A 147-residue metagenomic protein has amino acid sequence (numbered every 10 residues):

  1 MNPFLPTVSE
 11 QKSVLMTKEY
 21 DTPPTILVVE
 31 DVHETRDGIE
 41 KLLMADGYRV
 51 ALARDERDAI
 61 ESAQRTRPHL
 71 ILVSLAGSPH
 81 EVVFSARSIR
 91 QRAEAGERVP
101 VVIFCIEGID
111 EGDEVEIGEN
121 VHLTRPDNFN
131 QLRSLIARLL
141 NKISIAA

Functional and structural regions predicted by a protein language model:
M1-H33, R92-R98, T124-A147: Non-catalytic signal-transmission and effector/linker regions of two-component phosphorelay proteins
V32-A51: Two-component/phosphorelay signaling modules centered on CheY-like receiver
G47-R54, S62, A147: Short hydrophobic/Thr-rich beta-strand motif most characteristic of the beta2 strand and flanking loop of CheY-like
R54-L70: Acidic, metal-coordinating helix/loop segments flanking the phosphotransfer/catalytic sites of two-component signaling
D55-A59, E111, N128-Q131: Short acidic active-site motifs
V73-R90, G112: Conserved phosphotransfer microenvironments
G96-I109: A short, hydrophobic beta-strand element within the central beta-sheet of small alpha/beta folds
D113-D127: As written
